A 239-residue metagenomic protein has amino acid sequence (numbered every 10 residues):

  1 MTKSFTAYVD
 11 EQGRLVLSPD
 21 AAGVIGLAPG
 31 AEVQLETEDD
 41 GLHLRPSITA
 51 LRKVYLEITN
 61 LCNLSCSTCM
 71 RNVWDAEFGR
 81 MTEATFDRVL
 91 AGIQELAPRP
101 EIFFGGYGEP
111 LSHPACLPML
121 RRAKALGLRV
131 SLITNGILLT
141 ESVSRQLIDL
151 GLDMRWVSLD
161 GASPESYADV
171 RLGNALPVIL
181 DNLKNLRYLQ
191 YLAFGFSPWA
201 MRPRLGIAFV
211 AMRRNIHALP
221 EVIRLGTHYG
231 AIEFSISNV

Functional and structural regions predicted by a protein language model:
F5-D10: Short, acidic Ser/Thr/Gly-rich low-complexity loop/linker segments typical of extracellular and cell-surface proteins
E11-G26: Short beta-strand-centered segments at strand-helix junctions
G13, A50, N60, M201-P203: Residue-level preference for beta-strand/loop junctions
R14, D39-G41, E233: Structural motif
R14, P110, N135-L139, G161 (+1 more regions): Short beta->alpha connector loops
V24-Y55: N-terminal [4Fe-4S]-dependent radical SAM core
R45-M154, E165, D169, P177 (+1 more regions): Conserved alpha-helical substructure of the radical SAM core
A97-G105, L126-S131, D149-L159, P177-V239: Conserved C-terminal portion of the radical SAM core fold that forms the substrate/S-adenosylmethionine-binding
